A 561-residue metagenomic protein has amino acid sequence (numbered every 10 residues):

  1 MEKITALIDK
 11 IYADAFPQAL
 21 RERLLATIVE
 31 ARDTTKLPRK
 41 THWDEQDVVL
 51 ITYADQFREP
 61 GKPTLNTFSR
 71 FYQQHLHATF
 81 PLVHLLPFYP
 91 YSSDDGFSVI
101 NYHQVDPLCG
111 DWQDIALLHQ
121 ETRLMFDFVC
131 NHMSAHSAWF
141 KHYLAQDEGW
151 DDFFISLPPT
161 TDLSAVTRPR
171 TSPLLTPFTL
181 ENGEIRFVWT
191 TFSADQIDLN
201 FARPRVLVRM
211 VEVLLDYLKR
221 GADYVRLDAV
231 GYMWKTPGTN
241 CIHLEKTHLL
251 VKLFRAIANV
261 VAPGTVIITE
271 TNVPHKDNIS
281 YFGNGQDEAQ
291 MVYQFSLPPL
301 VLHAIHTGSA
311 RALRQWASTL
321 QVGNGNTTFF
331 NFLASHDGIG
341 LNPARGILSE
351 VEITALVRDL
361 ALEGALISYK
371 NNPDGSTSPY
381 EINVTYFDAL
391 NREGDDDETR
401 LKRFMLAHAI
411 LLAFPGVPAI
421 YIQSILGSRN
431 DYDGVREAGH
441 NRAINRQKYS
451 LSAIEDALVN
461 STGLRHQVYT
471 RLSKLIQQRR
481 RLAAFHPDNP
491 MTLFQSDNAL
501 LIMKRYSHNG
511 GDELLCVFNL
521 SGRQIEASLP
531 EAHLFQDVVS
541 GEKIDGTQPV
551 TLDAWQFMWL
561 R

Functional and structural regions predicted by a protein language model:
E2-E531, V539-R561: Active-site and adjacent substrate-binding regions of carbohydrate-active enzymes
F535: Terminal RNA-binding accessory module
